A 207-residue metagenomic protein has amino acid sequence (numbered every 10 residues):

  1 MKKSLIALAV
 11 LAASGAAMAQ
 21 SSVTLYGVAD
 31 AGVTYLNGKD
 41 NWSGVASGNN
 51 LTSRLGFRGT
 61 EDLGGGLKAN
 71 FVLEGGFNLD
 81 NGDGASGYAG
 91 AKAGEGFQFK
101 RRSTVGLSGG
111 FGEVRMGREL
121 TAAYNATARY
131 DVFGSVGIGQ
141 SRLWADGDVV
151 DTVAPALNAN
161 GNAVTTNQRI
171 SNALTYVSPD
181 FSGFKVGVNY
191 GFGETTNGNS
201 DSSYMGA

Functional and structural regions predicted by a protein language model:
M1-S22: Gram-negative bacterial Sec-dependent N-terminal signal peptides
S21-T34, S43-G193, D201: Outer membrane beta-barrel
L36-G38: Flexible, solvent-exposed coil segments and beta strand-coil junctions, predominantly the extracellular/periplasmic
D40, T196-N197: Surface-exposed, low-complexity loop segments enriched in small/polar and acidic residues
S200, Y204-A207: Detector for outer-membrane/organellar transmembrane beta-barrel domains, recognizing the amphipathic beta-strand
